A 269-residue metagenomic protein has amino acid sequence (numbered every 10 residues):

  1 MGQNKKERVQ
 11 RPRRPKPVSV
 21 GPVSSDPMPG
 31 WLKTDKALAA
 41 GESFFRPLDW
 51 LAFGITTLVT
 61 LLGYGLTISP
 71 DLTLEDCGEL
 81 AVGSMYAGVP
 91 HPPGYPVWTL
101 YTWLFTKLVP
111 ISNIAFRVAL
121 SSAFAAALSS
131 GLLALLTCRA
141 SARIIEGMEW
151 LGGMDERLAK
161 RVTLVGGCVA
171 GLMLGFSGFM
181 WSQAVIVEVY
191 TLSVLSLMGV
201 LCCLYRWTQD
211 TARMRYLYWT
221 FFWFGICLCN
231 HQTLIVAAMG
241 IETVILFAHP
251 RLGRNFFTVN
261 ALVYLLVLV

Functional and structural regions predicted by a protein language model:
M1-G63, L128-G131, E156-C168: Start-transfer (signal-anchor) and selected internal transmembrane alpha helices of multi-pass inner/ER membrane
I68-L80, P90-T102, F116: Extracytoplasmic catalytic/substrate-binding loops of multi-pass membrane glycan-assembly enzymes
G83-Y86, A170-L172, L217-N230: Membrane-interface alpha helices of multi-pass inner-membrane proteins
L120-R157, M198-R206: Transmembrane-helix motifs of polytopic, lipid-linked glycan transferases
D155, K160-R161, A184, V200-L217 (+2 more regions): Membrane-interface transmembrane helices that cradle and orient dolichyl/undecaprenyl
T163, G167-S177, L266-V269: Transmembrane and membrane-interface helices of multi-pass, inner-membrane envelope-modifying transferases
F179-Y190, T233: Short acidic/glycine- and proline-prone juxtamembrane loop motifs at membrane-interface regions of multi-pass membrane
A237-V269: Perimembrane helix-loop-helix junctions
